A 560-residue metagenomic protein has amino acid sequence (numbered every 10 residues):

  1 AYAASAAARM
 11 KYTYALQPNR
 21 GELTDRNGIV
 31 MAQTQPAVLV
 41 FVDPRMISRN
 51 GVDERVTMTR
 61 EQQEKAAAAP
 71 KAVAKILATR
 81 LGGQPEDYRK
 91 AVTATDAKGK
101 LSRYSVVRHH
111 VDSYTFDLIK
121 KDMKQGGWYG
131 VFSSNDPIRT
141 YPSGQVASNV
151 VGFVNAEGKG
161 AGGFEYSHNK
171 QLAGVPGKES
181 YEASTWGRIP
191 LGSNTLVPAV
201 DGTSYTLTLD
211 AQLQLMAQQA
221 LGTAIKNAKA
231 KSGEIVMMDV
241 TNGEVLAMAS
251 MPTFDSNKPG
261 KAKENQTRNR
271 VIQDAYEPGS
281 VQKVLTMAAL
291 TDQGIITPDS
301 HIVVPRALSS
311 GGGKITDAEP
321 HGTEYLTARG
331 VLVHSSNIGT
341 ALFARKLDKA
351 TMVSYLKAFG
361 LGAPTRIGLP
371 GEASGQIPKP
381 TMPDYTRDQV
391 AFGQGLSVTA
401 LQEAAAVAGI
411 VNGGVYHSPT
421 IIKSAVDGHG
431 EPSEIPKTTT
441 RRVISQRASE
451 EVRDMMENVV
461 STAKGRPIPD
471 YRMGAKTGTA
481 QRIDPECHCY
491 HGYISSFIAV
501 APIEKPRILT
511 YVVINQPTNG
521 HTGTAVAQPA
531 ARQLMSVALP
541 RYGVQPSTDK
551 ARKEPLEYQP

Functional and structural regions predicted by a protein language model:
A1, N27-F116, P198-G202, K346 (+3 more regions): Peptidoglycan glycan-strand catalytic modules in the bacterial/periplasmic cell-wall system
A1-T13, V197: Aromatic-capped interface at the extracytoplasmic side of an N-terminal signal-anchor transmembrane helix
R9-P36: Short extracytoplasmic
M10, A15-P18, K229-G233, P419: Short, small/polar residue-rich loop motifs at catalytic or cofactor-binding pockets
A32, A183-N194, D239-S280, L285-Q516 (+2 more regions): Beta-lactam-recognizing serine transpeptidase/beta-lactamase-like catalytic domain environment
K71, K75, T79, H109 (+21 more regions): Solvent-exposed, polar/charged alpha-helical surfaces in well-ordered, non-transmembrane soluble domains, broadly
A72-R80, Y88-D201, V512, P529: Small/polar-residue-rich segments within soluble enzyme cores
I189-G233: Conserved, well-ordered alpha-helix/loop/beta-strand core segments that scaffold catalytic motifs
